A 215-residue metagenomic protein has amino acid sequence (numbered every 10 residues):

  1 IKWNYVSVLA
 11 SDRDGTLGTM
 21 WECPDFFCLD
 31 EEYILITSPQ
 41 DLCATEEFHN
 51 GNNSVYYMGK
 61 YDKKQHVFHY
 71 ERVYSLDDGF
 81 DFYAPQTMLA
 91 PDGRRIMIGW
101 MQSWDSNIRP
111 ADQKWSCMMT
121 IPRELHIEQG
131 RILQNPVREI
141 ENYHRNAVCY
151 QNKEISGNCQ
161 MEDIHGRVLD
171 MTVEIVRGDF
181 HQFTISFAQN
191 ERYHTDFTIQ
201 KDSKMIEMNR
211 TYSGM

Functional and structural regions predicted by a protein language model:
I1, Y5-V8, C23-F27, E32-A44 (+2 more regions): Hydrophobic core segments of beta-strands in well-ordered, beta-rich domains
V8-R13, V73-L76: Short loop/turn motifs that cap or connect beta-strands within the blades of beta-propeller-type repeat domains
R13, D25, M119, R123: Solvent-exposed, flexible loop/coil residues
G15-W21, D78-D81: Short glycine-/Asp-/Thr-/Trp-enriched loop segments that recur within the blades of beta-propeller repeat domains
T16-L17, T45-G51, Q113-S116: Short consensus segments that form the blades of beta-propeller domains, in both extracellular/periplasmic
E22-D25, Y83-Q86: Beta-propeller and closely related beta-sheet repeat lectin domains
V55, K60-F80, Q86-M215: Beta-rich accessory regions
